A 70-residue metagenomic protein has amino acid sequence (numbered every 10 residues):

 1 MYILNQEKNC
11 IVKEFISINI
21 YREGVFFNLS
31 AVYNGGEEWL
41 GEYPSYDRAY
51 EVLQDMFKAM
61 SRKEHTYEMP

Functional and structural regions predicted by a protein language model:
M1-P70: Eukaryotic intrinsically disordered, low-complexity regulatory linkers and tails enriched in Ser/Thr/Pro
